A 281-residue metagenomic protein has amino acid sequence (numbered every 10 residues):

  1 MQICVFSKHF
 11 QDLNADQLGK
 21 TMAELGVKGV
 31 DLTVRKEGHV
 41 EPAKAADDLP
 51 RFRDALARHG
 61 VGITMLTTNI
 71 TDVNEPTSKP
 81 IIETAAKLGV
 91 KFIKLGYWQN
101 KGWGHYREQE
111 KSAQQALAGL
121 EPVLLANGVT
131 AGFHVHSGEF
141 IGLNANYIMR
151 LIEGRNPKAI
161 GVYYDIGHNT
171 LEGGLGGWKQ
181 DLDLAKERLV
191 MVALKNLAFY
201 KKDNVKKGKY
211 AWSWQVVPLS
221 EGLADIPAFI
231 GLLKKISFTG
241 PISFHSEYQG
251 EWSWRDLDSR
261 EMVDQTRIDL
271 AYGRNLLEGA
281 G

Functional and structural regions predicted by a protein language model:
I3-S7, V30-L32, I63-T68, I93-L95 (+4 more regions): Hydrophobic faces of well-ordered beta-strands that scaffold small-molecule active sites in alpha/beta enzyme cores
F6-F10, T33-E37, T68-T71, W98-N100 (+4 more regions): Active-site beta-loop-alpha junctions enriched in small/polar residues
F10, S243-D264: A short, acidic, flexible beta-alpha connecting loop/helix-capping segment that sits on the rim of active
D16-G19, E24, A55-G62, I70-Y164 (+1 more regions): Active-site acidic/histidine proton-transfer and metal-coordination neighborhood in alpha/beta enzyme cores
G19, P122-L223: Acidic/histidine-rich catalytic cores of soluble enzymes
L25, K87-L88, E187, I236: Structural motif
D31-R53, W103-H105: Glycine-rich, proline-tolerant flexible connector loops at the mouths of alpha/beta enzymes
R255-G281: C-terminal helical cap(s) of enzyme catalytic domains, especially alpha/beta-barrels
